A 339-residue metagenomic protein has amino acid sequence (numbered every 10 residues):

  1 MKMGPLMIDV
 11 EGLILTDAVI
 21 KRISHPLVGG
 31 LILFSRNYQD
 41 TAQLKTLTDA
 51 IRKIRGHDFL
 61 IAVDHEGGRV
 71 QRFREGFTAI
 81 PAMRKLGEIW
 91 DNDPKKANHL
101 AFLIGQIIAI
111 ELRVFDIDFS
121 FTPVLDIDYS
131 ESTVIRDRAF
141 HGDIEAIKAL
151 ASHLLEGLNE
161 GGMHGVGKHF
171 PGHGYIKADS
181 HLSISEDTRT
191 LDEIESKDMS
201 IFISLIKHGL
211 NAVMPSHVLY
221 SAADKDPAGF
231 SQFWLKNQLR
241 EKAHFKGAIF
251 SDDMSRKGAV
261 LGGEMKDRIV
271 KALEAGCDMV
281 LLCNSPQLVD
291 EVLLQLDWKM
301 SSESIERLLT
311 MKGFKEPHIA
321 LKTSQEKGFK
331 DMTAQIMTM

Functional and structural regions predicted by a protein language model:
M1-I61, H65-A79, M339: N-terminal hydrophobic targeting/anchoring segments and the immediately downstream early-domain regions of hydrolases
I8, L15, R36-I54, F59 (+2 more regions): Second-shell residues forming the walls of enzyme active-site clefts
G30-R36, D118-V124, G276-V280: Divalent metal-dependent hydrolysis catalytic cores, especially in the metallo-beta-lactamase
Q39-T46, D91-I110, I144-L150, D192-S196: Glycine-rich anion/phosphate-binding loops
I54-P81, I104-I127, I147-P171: Glycine-rich, aromatic-flanked loop segments that form ligand/cofactor-binding clefts across common enzyme folds
F77-K95, H141: A charged helix-plus-loop insertion that forms the helical arch/lid used to bind and gate nucleic-acid substrates
F119-H141, H169-T188: Short glycine/serine-rich loop/turn segments
R136, K330-M339: Charge-patterned, long linear interaction tracts outside catalytic cores
